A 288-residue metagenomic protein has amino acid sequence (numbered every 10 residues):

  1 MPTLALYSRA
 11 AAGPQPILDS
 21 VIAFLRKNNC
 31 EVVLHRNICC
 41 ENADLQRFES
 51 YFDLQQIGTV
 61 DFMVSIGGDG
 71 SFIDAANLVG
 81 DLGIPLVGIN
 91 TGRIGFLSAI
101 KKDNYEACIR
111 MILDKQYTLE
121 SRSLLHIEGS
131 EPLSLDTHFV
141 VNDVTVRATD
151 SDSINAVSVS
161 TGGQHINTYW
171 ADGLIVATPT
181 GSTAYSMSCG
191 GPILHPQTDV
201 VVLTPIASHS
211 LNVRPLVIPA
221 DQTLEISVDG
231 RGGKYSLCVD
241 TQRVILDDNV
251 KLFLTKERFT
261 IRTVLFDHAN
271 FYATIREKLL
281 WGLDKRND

Functional and structural regions predicted by a protein language model:
M1-F62, D103-T118, G129-H138: ATP/NTP phosphate-donor binding region
A10, D69-S71, I94, T180-S182: Short glycine-rich anion-binding loops that position phosphate/pyrophosphate groups of nucleotides and phosphorylated
P14-I17, S71-A75, T183-S188: Short glycine/serine/threonine-rich phosphate/pyrophosphate-binding segments that cradle anionic phosphate groups
E31, G83-P85: Proline-centered loop/turn at the N-terminus of a beta-strand
S65-D69, N77-L78: N-terminal glycine-rich "phosphate-gripper" loop used for MgATP/nucleotide binding and carboxylate activation
R93-D172: Catalytic core of DAGKc-family lipid kinases
H138, V146, S151, G162-H165 (+1 more regions): ATP/nucleoside-binding phosphotransfer catalytic cores, i.e., glycine-rich phosphate-binding loops
N167-N212: Gly/Ser/Thr-rich active-site loops/lids in small-molecule metabolic enzymes that frequently grip phosphoryl groups
